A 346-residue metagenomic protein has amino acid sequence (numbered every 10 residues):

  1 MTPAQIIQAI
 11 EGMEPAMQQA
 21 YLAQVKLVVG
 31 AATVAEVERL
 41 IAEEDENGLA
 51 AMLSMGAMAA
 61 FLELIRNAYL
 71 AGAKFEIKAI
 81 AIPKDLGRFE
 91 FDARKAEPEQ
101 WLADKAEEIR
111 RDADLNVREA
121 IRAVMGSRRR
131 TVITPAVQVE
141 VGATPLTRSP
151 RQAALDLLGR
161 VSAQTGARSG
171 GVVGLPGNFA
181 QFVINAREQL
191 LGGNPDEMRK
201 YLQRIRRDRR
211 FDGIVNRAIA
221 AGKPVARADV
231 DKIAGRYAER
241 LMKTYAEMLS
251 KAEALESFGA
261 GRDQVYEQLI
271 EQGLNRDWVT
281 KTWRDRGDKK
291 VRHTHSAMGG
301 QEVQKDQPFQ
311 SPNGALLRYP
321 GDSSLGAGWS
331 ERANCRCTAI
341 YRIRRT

Functional and structural regions predicted by a protein language model:
M1-Y245, E253, I270, I340-T346: N-terminal leader/targeting and assembly helices and adjacent pre-domain segments
V225, I233, E239-T346: Acidic, glycine-rich two-metal-ion catalytic cores of nucleic acid-processing enzymes
